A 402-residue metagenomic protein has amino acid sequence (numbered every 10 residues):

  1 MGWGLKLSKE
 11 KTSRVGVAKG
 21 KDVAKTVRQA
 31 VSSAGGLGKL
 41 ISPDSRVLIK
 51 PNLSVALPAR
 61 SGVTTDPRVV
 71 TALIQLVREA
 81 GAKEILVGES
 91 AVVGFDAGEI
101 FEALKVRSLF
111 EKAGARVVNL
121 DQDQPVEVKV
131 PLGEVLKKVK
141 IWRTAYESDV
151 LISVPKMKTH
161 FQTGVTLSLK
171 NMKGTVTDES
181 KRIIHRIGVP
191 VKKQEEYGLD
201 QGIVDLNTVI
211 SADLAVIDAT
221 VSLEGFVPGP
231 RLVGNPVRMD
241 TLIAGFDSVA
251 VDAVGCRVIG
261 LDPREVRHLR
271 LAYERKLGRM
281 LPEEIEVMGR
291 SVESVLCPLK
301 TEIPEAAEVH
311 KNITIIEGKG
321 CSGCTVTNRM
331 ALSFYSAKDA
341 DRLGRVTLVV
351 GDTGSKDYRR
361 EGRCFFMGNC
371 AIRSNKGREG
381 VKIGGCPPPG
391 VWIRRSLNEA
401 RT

Functional and structural regions predicted by a protein language model:
M1-T402: N-terminal and secondary-structure boundary signal
